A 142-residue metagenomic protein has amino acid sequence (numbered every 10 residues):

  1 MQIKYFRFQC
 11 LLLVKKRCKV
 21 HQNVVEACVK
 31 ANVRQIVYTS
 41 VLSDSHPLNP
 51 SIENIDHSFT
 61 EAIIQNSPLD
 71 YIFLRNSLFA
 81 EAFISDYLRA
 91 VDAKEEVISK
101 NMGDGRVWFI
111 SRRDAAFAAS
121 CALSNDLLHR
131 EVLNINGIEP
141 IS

Functional and structural regions predicted by a protein language model:
M1-K4: Conserved Rossmann-fold cofactor-binding substructure of NAD(P)-dependent oxidoreductases
L12-K16, E26-Q35, L42-S142: Oxidoreductase cofactor-interface core, primarily capturing Rossmann-like NAD(P)-dependent enzymes
